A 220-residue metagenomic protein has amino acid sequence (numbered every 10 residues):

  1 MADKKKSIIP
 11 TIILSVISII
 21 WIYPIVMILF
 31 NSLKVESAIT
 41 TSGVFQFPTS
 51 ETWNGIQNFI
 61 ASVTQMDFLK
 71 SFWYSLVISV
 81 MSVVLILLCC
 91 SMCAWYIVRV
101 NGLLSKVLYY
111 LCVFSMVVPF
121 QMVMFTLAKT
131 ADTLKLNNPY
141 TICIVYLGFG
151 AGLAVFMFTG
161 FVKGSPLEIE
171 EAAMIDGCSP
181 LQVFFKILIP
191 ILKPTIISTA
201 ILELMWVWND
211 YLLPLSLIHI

Functional and structural regions predicted by a protein language model:
A2-I218: A structural signal for multi-pass alpha-helical bundles of membrane permease subunits that mediate small-molecule
